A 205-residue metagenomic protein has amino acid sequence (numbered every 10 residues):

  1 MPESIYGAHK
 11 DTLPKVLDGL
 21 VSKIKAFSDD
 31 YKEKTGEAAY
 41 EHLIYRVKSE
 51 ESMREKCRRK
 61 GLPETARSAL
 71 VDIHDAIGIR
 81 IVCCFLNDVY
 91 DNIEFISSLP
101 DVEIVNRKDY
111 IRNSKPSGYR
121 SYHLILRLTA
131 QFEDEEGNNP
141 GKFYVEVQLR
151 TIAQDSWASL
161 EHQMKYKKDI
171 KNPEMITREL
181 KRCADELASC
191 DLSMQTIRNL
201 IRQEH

Functional and structural regions predicted by a protein language model:
M1-H74, A188, Q203-H205: Charge-rich, low-complexity segments
K25, S97, D101, R202: Hydrophobic/aromatic-lined pockets within catalytic cores
L70, I77, C83-T196: Long beta-strand-rich cores associated with HINT superfamily self-processing modules
M194-H205: Charged phosphate-binding loop/patch that engages nucleotide di/tri-phosphates or the phosphate backbone of nucleic
